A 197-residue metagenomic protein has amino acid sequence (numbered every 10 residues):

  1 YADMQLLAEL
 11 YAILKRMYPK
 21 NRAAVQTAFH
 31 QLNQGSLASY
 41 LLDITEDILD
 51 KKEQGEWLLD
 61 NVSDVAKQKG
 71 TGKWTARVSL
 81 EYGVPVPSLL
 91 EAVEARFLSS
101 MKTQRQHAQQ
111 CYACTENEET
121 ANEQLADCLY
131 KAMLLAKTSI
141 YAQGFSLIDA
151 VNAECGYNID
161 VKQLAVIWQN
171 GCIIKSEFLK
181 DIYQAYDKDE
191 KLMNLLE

Functional and structural regions predicted by a protein language model:
M4-E197: C-terminal substrate-binding/catalytic lobe of Rossmann-fold NAD(P)-dependent dehydrogenases
